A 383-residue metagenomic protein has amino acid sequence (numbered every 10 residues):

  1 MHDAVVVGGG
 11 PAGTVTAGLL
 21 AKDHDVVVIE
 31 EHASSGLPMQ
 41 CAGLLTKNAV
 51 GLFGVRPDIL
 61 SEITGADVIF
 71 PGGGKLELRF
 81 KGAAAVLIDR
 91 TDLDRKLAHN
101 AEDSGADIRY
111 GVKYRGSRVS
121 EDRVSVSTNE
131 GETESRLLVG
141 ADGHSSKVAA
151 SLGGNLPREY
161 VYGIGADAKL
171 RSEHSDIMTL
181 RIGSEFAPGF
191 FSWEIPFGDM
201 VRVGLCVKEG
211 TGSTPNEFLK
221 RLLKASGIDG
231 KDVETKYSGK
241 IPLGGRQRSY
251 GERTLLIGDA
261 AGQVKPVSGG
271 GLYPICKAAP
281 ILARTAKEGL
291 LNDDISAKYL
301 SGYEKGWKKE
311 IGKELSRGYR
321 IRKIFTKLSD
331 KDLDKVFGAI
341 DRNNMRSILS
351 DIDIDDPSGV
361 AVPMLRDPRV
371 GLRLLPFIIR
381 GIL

Functional and structural regions predicted by a protein language model:
M1-G10: Beta1/beta-strand and adjacent pyrophosphate-binding region of the FAD-binding site in flavoprotein oxidoreductases
G9, N100-G230, P242, G262: Predominantly flavin-linked oxidoreductase catalytic cores and closely associated redox partners
G13-T14: N-terminal Rossmann-fold NAD(P) dinucleotide-binding loop
G18-M39: Glycine-rich FAD pyrophosphate-binding loop
T46-K96: A conserved beta-strand/loop capping segment in the N-terminal third of enzymes that catalyze redox or closely related
Y114-G116, E132, G210-L291, A297 (+1 more regions): FAD/FMN-dependent oxidoreductases across multiple families
K287-L383: C-terminal helical "tail/cap" subdomain of flavin- and related membrane-associated enzymes
